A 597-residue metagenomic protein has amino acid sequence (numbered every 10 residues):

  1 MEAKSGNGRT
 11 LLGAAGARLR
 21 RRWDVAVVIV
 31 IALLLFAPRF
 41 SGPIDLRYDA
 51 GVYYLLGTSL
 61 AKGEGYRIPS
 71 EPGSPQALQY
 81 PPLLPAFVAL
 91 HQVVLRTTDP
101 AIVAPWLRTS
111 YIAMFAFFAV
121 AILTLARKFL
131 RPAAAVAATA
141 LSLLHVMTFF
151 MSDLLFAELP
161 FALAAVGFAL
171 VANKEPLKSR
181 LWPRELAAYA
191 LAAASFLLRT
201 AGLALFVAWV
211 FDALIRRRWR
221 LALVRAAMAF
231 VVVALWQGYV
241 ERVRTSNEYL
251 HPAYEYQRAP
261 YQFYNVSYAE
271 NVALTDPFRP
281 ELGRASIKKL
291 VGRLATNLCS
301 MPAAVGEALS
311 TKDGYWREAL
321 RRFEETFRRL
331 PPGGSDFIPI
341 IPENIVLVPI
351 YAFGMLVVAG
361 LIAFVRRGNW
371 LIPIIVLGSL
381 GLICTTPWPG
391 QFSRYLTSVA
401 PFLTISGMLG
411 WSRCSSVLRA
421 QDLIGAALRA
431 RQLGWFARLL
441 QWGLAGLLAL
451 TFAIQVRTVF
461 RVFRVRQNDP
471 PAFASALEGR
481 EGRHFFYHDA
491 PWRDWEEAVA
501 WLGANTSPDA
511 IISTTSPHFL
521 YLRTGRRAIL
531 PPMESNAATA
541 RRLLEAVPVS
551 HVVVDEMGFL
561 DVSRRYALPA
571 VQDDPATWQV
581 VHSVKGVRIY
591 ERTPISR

Functional and structural regions predicted by a protein language model:
M1-A37, R218, A222-M228, Y351-A352 (+2 more regions): Start-transfer (signal-anchor) and selected internal transmembrane alpha helices of multi-pass inner/ER membrane
D24-I29, A101-A104, I122-L144, A162-L163 (+3 more regions): Transmembrane-helix signature of polytopic, membrane-embedded enzymes that assemble or transfer cell-envelope glycans
D24-V30, A190, F206-V207, F211 (+3 more regions): Signature aromatic-anchored transmembrane alpha helix within multi-pass, membrane-resident enzymes that catalyze glycan
I31, S142, A187-A192, V346-T385 (+2 more regions): Transmembrane alpha-helix segments characteristic of polytopic inner-membrane glycan-assembly/cell-envelope
Y48, W106-M114, A137-G167, A172 (+3 more regions): Multi-pass, polyprenyl lipid-linked donor-dependent membrane glycosyltransferases
P82-A86, R96-V120, M151, L155 (+2 more regions): Loop-to-helix entry region of an early transmembrane alpha helix in multi-pass inner-membrane enzymes
I122, M301-G368, G407-G410, S415: Hydrophobic, aromatic-rich transmembrane alpha-helices and their immediate juxtamembrane boundary segments
W219-D336, L447-R464: Membrane-lumen/periplasm interface segments of specific transmembrane helices in polyprenyl phosphate-linked
